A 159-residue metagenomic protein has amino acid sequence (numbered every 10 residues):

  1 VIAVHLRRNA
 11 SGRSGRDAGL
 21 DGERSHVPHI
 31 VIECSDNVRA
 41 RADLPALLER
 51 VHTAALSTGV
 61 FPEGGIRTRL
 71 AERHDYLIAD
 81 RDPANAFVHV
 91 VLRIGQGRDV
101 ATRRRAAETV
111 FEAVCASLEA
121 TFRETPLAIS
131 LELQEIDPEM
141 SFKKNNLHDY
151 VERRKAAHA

Functional and structural regions predicted by a protein language model:
S11-H26: Short, Lys/Arg-enriched N-terminal segments with co-localized hydrophobic residues within the first ~10-30 amino acids
P28-D36, V88-I94: Short, hydrophobic beta-strand segments
R50, A54-T68: Short, well-structured hydrophobic secondary-structure segments
E63-A84: Short, solvent-exposed beta-alpha or beta-beta edge segments that form flexible loop/patches at the rim of ligand
I66-T68, E119-P138: A short amphipathic beta-strand at an alpha->beta junction
H89-E119: Mid-chain, well-packed structural core segment of small domains
M140-A159: Short, low-complexity, polybasic intrinsically disordered segments
